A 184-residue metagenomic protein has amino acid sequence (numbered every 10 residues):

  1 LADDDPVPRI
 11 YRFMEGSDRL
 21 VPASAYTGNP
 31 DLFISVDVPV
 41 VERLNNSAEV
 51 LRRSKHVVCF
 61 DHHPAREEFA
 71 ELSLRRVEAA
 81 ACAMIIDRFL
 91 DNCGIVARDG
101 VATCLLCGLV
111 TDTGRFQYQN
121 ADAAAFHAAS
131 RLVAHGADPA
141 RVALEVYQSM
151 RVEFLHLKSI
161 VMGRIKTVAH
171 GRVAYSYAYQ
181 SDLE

Functional and structural regions predicted by a protein language model:
L1-R12, N29-P30, T111-E184: Hydrophobic helix-and-loop "lid/oligomerization" segment in the mid-to-C-terminal part of catalytic domains
L1-R53: N-terminal small/polar loop signature for handling phosphorylated ligands or for N-terminal nucleophile
D18-V21, L44, H56, L72 (+2 more regions): Ribokinase/PfkB-type carbohydrate-kinase core domain
V21, L32-I34, H56-F60, L72-R75 (+1 more regions): Hydrophobic/aromatic beta-strand patches that form the interior of the parallel beta-sheet core in alpha/beta enzyme
A25-G28, E49-R52, R66-E67, A97-D99 (+2 more regions): Solvent-exposed alpha-helices and their adjacent loops that cap or buttress functional pockets in soluble metabolic
Y26, V38-V41, H63-A65, Q180-L183: Short glycine-rich anion-binding loops that position phosphate/pyrophosphate groups of nucleotides and phosphorylated
G28-L32, R53-H56, F69-E71, V101 (+2 more regions): Short coil/turn connectors at secondary-structure junctions
F60-A128: Short alpha-helices
